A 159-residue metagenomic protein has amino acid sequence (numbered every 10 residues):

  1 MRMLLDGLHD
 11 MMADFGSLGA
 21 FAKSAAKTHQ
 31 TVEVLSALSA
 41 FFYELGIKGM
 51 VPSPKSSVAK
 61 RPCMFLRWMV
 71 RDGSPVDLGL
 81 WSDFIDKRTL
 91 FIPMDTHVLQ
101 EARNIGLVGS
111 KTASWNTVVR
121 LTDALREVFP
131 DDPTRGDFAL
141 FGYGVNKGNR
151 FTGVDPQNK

Functional and structural regions predicted by a protein language model:
M1-K159: HhH-family (HhH-GPD) DNA N-glycosylase catalytic core used in base-excision repair
